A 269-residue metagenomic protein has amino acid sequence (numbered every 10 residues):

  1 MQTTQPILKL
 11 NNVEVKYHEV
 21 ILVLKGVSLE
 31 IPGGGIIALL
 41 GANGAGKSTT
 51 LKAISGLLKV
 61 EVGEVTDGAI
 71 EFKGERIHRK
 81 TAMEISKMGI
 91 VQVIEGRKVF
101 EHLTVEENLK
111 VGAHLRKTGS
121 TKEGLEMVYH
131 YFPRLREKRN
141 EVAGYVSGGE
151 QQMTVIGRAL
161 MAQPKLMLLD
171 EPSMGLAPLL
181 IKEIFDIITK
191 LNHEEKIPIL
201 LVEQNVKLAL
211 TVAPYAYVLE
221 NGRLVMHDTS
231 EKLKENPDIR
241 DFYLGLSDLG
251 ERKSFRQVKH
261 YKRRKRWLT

Functional and structural regions predicted by a protein language model:
L40-A42: The feature captures the beta-strand-to-loop junction immediately N-terminal to the Walker
V65-E75, T121-E123, H130: Conserved ABC transporter NBD signature motif
L103, V146, A159-L160: ABC ATPase signature
M161-K165: A short, proline-enriched helix->beta-strand linker immediately N-terminal to the Walker B motif in ABC-type P-loop
K182-K196: Helical segment within the ABC ATPase nucleotide-binding domain
Y215, H227: Short, glycine/charged-rich "phosphate-handling" switch motifs in NTP-dependent and phosphotransfer domains
L244-T269: ABC ATPase nucleotide-binding domains
